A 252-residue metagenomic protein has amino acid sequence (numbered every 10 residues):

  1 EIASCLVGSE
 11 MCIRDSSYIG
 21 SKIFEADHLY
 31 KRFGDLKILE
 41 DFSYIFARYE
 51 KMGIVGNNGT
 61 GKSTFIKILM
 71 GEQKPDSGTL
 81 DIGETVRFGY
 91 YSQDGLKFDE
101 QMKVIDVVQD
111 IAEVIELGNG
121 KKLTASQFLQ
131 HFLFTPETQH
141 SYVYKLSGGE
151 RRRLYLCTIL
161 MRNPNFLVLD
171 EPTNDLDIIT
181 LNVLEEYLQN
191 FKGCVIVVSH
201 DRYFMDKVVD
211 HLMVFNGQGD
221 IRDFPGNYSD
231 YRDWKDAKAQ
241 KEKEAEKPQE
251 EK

Functional and structural regions predicted by a protein language model:
E1-G8, I13: Single conserved hydrophobic/aromatic residue that forms the stacking wall/gate of nucleotide- or nucleobase-binding
S16-K252: ABC ATP-binding cassette signature C-motif
